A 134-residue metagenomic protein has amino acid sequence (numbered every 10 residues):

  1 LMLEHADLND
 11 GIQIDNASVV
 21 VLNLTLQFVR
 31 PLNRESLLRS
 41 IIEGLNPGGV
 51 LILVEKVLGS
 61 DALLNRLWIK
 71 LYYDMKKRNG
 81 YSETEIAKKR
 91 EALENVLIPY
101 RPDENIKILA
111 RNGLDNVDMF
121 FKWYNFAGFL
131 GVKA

Functional and structural regions predicted by a protein language model:
L1-N9: Conserved SAM-binding strand-loop segment of SAM-dependent methyltransferases
I12-V20: A short acidic, Gly/Pro-enriched loop at the edge of an enzyme's catalytic core that lines a small-molecule cofactor
V20-V21, L109: Hydrophobic beta-strand segment of the Class I
L24-Q27, E55: Short catalytic micro-motifs in class I SAM-dependent methyltransferases
E35-P47: A short glycine-rich, Lys/Arg-flanked "PGG" loop and its adjoining helix->strand segment in the class I
P47-K56: Conserved beta-strand signature within the Rossmann-like core of class I S-adenosyl-L-methionine
K56-N112: C-terminal alpha-helical "lid/dimerization" subdomain adjacent to the S-adenosyl-L-methionine
I106-A134: Core SAM-dependent methyltransferase catalytic element
